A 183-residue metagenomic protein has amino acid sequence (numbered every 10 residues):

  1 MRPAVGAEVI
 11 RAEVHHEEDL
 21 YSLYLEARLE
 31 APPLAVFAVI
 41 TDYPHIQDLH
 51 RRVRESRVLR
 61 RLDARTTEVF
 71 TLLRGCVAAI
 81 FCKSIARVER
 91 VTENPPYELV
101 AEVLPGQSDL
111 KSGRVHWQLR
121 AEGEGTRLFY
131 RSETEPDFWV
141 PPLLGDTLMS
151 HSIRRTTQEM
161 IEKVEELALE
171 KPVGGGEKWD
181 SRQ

Functional and structural regions predicted by a protein language model:
M1-A64, E159, R182: Hydrophobic ligand-binding cavity/cleft-lining segments
E8-R11, S22-L23, V53-R57, I85-R87 (+2 more regions): Short structured motifs
H16-E17, R28, R57-Q107, Q158-K171 (+2 more regions): Glycine-rich portal/gate segments that line the openings of hydrophobic small-molecule binding cavities
L20-R28, T66-E68, E98, R114 (+1 more regions): Intrinsic-disorder/low-complexity, polar/charged segments enriched in Ser/Thr/Lys/Arg/Asp/Glu/Gln
R28-P32, L72-R74, N94, R120-E122 (+1 more regions): Solvent-exposed residues in well-ordered beta-strands and their adjoining turns, especially edge/terminal strands
A35-F37, E68, A79-F81, K111 (+1 more regions): Short acidic, gly/pro-rich beta-turn/loop elements at beta-sheet edges and active-site/ligand-binding grooves
V103-R155: Beta-strand/loop substructures that line and gate deep hydrophobic ligand-binding cavities in soluble
